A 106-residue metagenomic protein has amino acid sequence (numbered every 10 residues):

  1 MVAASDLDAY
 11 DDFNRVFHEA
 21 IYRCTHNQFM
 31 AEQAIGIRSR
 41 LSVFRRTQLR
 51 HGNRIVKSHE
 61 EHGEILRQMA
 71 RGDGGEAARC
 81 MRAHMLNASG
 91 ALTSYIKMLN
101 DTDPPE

Functional and structural regions predicted by a protein language model:
M1-R46, E60-R67, E76-N87: Conserved amphipathic alpha-helical segments that form helical-bundle/coiled-coil interaction surfaces
D8, N53-V56: Short helix-capping and inter-helix turn/linker motifs at the boundaries of alpha-helical repeat units
R40, G52, T93-I96: Low-complexity, intrinsically disordered short peptide segments enriched in small/polar/basic residues
G74-E106: C-terminal effector-binding regulatory domain of bacterial HTH transcription factors
